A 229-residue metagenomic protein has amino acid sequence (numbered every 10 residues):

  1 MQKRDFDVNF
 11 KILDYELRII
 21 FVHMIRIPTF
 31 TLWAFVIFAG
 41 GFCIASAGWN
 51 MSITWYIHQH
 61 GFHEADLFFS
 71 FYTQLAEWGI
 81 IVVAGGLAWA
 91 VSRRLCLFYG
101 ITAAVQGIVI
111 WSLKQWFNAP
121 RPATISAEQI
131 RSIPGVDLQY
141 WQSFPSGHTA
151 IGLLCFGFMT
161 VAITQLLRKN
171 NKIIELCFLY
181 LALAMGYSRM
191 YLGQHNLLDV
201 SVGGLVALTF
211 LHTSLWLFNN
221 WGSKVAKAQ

Functional and structural regions predicted by a protein language model:
F6-I80, K114-Q139: N-terminal transmembrane-helix/juxtamembrane module of multi-pass inner/ER membrane proteins
I25-T29, L67-S70, R93, L97 (+1 more regions): Membrane-water interface of alpha-helical transmembrane segments
R26, S132-Q229: Membrane-embedded catalytic cores of phosphoryl/pyrophosphoryl-handling enzymes
G40-I44, V105-S112, Y180-M190: Aromatic-anchored segments of alpha-helical transmembrane domains
T73-W89, I151-F156: Hydrophobic alpha-helical transmembrane segments
G85-V109: Interfacial segments of alpha-helical transmembrane regions
G100-S112, W116, L205, T209 (+1 more regions): Hydrophobic, lipid-facing residues on alpha-helical transmembrane segments of integral membrane proteins
